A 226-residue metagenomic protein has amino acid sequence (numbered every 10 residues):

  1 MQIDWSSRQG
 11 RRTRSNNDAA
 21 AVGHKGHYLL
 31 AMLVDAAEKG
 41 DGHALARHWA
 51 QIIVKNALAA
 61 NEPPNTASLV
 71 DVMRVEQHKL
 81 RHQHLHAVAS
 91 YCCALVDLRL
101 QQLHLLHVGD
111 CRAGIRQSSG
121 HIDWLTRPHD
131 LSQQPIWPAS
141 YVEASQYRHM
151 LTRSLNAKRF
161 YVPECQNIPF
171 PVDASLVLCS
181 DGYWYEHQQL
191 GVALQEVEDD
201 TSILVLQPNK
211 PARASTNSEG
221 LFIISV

Functional and structural regions predicted by a protein language model:
M1-V226: PP2C/PPM-type serine/threonine phosphatase catalytic domain
